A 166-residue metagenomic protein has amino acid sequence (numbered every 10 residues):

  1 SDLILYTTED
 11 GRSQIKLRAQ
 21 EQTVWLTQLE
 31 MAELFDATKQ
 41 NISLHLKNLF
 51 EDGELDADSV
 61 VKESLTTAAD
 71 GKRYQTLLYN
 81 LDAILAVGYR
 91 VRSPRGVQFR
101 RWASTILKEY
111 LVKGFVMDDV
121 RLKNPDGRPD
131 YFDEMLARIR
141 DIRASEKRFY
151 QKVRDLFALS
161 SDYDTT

Functional and structural regions predicted by a protein language model:
S1-T166: Basic, low-complexity intrinsically disordered segments
